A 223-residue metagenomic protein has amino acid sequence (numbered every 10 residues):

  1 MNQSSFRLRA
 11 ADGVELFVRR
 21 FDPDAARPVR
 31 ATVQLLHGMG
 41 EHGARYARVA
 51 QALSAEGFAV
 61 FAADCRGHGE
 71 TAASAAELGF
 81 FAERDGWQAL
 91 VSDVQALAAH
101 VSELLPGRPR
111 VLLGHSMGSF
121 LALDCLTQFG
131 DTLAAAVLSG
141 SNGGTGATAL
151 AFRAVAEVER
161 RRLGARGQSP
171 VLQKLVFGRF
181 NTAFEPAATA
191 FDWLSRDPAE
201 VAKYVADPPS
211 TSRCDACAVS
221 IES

Functional and structural regions predicted by a protein language model:
M1-A25: N-terminal cap/lid segment of alpha/beta-hydrolase-fold proteins
V29-G38: Short beta-strand element of the alpha/beta-hydrolase
G40-R45: Short substrate-entry loop that stabilizes the transition state in hydrolases
A50-A76: Conserved alpha/beta-hydrolase
A89-R108: Conserved acidic catalytic loop of the alpha/beta-hydrolase fold
L113-G118, A122: Gly/Ala-rich beta-loop-alpha elbow adjacent to hydrolase catalytic centers
A122-P209: Alpha/beta-hydrolase-fold enzymes
A206-S223: Hydrophobic, aromatic-rich cap/lid helix
